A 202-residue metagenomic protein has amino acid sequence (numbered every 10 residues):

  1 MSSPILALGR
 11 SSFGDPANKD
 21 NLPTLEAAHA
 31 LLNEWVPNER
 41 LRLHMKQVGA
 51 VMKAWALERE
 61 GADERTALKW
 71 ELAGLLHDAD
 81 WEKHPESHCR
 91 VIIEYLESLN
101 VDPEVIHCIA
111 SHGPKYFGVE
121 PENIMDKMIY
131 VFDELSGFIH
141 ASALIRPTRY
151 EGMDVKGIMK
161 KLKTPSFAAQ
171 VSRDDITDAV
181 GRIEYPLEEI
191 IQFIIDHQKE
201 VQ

Functional and structural regions predicted by a protein language model:
S2-H84: Acidic/His-rich, divalent-metal-binding segments that scaffold phosphate/diphosphate chemistry
P23, L43-Q47, S87, N123 (+3 more regions): Conserved active-site and cofactor/substrate-binding residues in soluble primary-metabolism enzymes
E26, K46-A50, C89-V91, V119-E122 (+3 more regions): A generic alpha-helix surface/boundary motif
D63-P165: Divalent metal-dependent catalytic cores for phosphoryl transfer on phosphate-bearing substrates
V155-K156, L162-I190: C-terminal binding/interaction regions
